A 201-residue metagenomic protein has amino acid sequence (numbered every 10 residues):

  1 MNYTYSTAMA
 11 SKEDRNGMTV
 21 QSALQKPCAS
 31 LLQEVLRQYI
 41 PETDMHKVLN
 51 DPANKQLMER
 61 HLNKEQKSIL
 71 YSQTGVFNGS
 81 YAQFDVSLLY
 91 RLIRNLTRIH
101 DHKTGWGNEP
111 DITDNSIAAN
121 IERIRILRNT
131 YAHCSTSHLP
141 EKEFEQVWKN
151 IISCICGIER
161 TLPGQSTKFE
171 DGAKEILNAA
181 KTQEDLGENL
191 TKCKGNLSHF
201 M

Functional and structural regions predicted by a protein language model:
N2-M201: Feature for intrinsically disordered/low-complexity regulatory segments and propeptides
